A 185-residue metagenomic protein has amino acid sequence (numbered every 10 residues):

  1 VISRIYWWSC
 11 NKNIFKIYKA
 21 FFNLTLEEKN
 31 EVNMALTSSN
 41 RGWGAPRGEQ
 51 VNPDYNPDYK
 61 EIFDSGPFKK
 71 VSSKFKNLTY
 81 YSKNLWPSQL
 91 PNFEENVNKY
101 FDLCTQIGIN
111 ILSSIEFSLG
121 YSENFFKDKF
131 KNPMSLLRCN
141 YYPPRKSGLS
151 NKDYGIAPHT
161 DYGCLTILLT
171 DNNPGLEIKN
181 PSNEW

Functional and structural regions predicted by a protein language model:
V1-W185: Peripheral, non-catalytic segments flanking oxidoreductase cores
